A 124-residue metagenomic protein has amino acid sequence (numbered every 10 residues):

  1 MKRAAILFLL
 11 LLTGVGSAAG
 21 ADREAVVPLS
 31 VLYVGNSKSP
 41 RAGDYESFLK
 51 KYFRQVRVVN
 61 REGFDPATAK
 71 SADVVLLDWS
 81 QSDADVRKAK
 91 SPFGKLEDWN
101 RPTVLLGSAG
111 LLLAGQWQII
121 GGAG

Functional and structural regions predicted by a protein language model:
A5-G14: Bacterial N-terminal signal peptides
G14-G16, G20, G124: Residue-identity detector for glycine
A18-V74, A114: Aromatic-Pro/Gly-enriched surface loop or interdomain linker that acts as a lid/target-recognition segment
D73-D78, V104: Structural motif
Q81-G124: A glycine-rich, often tryptophan-bearing local segment used as a flexible ligand/cofactor-contacting loop or short
